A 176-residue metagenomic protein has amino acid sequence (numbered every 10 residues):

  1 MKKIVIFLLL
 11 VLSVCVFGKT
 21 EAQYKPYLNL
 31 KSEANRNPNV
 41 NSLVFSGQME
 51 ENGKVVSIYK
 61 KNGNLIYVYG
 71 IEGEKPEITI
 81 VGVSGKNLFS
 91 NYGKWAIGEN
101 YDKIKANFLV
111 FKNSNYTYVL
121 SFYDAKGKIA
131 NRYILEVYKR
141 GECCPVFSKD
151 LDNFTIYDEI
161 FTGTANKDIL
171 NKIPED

Functional and structural regions predicted by a protein language model:
M1-I4: Positively charged n-region of N-terminal signal peptides that target proteins for export
L10-F17: Hydrophobic h-region of N-terminal signal peptides that target proteins for export in Gram-negative bacteria
G18-A22: Boundary at the C-terminal end of the N-terminal hydrophobic targeting segment
Q23-N91, Y101-K103, N107, N115 (+4 more regions): Extracellular/luminal recognition modules and glycoprotein regions
A96-E99: Function-determining sites in protein domains
F111: Duplex nucleic acid-engaging cores and interfaces of nucleic-acid transaction enzymes
P174-D176: Short, solvent-exposed mixed-charge patches
